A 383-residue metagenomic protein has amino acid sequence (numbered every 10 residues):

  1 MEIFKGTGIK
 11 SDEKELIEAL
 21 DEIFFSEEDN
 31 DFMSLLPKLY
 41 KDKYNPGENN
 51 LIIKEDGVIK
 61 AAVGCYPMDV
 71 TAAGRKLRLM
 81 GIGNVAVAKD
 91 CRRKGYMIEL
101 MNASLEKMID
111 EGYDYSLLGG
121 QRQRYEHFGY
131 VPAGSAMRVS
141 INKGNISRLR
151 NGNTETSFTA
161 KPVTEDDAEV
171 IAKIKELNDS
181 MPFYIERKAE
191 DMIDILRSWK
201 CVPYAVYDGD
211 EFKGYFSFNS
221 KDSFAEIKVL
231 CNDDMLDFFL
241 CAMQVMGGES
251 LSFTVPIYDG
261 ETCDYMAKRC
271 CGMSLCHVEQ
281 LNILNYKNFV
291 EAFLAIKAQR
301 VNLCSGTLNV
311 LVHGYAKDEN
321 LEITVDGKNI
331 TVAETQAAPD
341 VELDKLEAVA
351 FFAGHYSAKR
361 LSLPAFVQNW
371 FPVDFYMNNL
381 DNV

Functional and structural regions predicted by a protein language model:
M1-P67, G74-L77, G81, S147-A189 (+1 more regions): Short amphipathic alpha-helix that is part of the acyltransferase structural core
N50, R78, D90, K94-Y96: Alpha-helical/coil-rich non-catalytic "connector" segments in signaling and regulatory proteins
K54-V58, Y207-E211, A365: A glycine-centered beta-loop-beta connector
C91-A103, Y113, D234-A242: Conserved acetyl-CoA pyrophosphate-binding loop and the N-cap/start of the following alpha-helix in GNAT-like
M101, E106-G120, G247-Y258: Conserved GNAT acetyl-CoA-binding A-motif
Q123, V131-R150, M243-V383: Active-site/acyl-donor-binding loops of N-acyltransferases
A136-G247, V255-G260, Q280, Y286-L308: Amide-forming acyltransferase catalytic core, primarily the GNAT-like/NAT-type and related acyltransferase folds
